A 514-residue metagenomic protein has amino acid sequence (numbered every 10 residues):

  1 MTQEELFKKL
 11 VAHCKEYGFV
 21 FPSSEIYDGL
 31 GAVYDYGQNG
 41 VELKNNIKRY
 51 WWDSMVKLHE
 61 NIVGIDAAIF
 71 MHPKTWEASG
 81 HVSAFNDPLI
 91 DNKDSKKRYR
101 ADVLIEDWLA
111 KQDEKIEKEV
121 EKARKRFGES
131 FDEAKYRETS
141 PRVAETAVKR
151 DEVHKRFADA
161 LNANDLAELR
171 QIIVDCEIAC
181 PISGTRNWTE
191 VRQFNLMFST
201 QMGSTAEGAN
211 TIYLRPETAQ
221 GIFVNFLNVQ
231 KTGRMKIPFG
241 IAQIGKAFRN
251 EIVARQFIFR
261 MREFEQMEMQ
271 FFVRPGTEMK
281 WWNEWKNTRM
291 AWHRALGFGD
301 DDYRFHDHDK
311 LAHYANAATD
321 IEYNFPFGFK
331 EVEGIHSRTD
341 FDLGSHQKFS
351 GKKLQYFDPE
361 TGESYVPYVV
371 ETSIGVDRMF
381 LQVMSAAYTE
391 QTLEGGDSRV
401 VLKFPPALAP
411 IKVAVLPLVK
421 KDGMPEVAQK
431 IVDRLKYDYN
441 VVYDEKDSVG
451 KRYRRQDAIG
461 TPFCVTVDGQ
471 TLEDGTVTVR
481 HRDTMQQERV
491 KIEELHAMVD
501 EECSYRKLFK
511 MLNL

Functional and structural regions predicted by a protein language model:
M1-L514: NTP/phosphate- and nucleic-acid-binding module
